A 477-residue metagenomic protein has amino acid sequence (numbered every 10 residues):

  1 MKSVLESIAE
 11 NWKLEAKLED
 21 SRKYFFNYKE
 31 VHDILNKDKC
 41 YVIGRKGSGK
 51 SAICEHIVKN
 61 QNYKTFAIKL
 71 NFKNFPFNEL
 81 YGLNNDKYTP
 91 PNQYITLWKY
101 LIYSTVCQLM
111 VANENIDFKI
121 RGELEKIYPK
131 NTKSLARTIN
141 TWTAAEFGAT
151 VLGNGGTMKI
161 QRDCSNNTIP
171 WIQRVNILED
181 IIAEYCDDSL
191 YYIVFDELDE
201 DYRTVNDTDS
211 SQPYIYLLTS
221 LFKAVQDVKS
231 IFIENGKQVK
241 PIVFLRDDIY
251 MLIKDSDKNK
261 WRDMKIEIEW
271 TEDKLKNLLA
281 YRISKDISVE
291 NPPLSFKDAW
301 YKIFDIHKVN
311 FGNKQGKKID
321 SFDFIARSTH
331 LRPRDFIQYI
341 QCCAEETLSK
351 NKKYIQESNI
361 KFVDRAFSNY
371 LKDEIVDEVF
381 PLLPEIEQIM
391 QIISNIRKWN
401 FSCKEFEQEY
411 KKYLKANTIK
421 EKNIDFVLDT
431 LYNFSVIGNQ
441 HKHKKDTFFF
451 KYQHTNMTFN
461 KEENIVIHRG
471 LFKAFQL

Functional and structural regions predicted by a protein language model:
M1-Y88, N92, E462-L477: Walker A/P-loop-proximal flanking segment of P-loop NTPase domains
S3-V4, L14, F72-K73, G312-L477: C-terminal leucine-rich, beta-strand-based interaction scaffolds used for sensing/assembly
R45-Y192, D201-Y202, I419-K422: P-loop NTPase nucleotide-binding core
G49-S51, F77, D201-Y202, I249-L252 (+2 more regions): Flexible loop/turn segments at secondary-structure boundaries
I68-F77, E267-D273, N359: Conserved beta-strand -> loop -> alpha-helix junction used to position metal-binding or nucleic-acid-contacting
L83-Y88, T208-Q212, D255-R262, E346 (+2 more regions): Short secondary-structure boundary/capping segments
T96-V111, N277, Y281, Q341-C342 (+2 more regions): Short, hydrophobic/amphipathic alpha-helical patches that form generic packing surfaces within helical domains
V175, D180-Y192, L198-K314: The catalytic "switch" region of P-loop NTPases
